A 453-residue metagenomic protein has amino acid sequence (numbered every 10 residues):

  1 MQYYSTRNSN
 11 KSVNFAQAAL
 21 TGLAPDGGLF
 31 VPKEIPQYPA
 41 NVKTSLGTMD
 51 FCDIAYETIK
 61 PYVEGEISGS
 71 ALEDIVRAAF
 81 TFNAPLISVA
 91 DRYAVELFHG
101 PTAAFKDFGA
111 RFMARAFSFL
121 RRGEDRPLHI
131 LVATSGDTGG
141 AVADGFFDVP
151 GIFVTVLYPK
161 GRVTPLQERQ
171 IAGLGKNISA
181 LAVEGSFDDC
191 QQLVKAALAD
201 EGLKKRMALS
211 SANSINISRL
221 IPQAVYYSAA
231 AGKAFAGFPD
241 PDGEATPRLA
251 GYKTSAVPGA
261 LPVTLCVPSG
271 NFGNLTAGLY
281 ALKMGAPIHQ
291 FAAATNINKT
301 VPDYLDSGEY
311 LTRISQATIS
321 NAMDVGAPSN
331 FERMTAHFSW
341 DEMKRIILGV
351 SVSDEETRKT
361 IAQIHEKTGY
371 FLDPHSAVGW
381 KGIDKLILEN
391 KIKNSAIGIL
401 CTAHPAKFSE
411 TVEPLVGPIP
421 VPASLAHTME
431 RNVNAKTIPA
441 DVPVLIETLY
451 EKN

Functional and structural regions predicted by a protein language model:
M1-N453: PLP-dependent amino-acid enzyme catalytic core
